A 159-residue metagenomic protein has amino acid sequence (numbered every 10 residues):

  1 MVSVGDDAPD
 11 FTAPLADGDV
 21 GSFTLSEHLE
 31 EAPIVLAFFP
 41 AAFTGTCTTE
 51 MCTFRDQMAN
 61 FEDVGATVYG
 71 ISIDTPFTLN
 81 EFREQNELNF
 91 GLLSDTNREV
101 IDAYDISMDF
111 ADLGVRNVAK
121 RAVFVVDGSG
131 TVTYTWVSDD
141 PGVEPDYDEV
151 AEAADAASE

Functional and structural regions predicted by a protein language model:
M1-E159: Chalcogenol-based redox active-site neighborhoods
